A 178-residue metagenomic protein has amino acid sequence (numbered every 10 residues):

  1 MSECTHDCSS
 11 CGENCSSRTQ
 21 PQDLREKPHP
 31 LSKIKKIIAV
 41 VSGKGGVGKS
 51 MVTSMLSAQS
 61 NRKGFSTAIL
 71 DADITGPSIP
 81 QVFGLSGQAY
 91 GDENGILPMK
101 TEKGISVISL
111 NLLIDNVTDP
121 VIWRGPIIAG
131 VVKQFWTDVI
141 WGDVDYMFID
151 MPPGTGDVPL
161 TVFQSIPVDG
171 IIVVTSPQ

Functional and structural regions predicted by a protein language model:
M1-K27: Cysteine-cluster motifs in flexible loop/terminal segments that predominantly coordinate metals
H29-K35: Phosphate-binding P-loop
I34, G45, D71, I79 (+3 more regions): Residue-level signature of catalytic and energy-coupling elements of molecular machines, predominantly ATP/GTP-dependent
I37-I74: Walker A/P-loop phosphate-binding motif and the immediately C-terminal alpha-helix
K49-S54, P77-P80, M151-P159: Short glycine/serine/threonine-rich phosphate/pyrophosphate-binding segments that cradle anionic phosphate groups
S66-T67, A72-T118, A129: Phosphate-binding loop that captures ATP/GTP phosphates
D115-V158: Cytosolic-facing regulatory segments adjacent to core modules
D145-Y146, P152-Q178: Conserved catalytic-core segment of NTP-binding enzymes
